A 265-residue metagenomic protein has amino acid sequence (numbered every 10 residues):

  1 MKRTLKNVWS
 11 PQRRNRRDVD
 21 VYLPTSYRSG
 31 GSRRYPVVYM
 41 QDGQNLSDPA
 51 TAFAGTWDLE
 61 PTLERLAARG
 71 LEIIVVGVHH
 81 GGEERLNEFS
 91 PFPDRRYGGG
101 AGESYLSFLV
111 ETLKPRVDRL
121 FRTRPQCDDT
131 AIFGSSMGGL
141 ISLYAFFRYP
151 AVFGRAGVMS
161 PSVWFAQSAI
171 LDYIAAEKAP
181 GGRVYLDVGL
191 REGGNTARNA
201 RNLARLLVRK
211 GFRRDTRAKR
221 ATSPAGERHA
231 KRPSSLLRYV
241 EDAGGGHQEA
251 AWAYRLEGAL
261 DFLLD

Functional and structural regions predicted by a protein language model:
M1-D265: Non-catalytic cap/lid and distal C-terminal segments of serine-dependent acyl enzymes
